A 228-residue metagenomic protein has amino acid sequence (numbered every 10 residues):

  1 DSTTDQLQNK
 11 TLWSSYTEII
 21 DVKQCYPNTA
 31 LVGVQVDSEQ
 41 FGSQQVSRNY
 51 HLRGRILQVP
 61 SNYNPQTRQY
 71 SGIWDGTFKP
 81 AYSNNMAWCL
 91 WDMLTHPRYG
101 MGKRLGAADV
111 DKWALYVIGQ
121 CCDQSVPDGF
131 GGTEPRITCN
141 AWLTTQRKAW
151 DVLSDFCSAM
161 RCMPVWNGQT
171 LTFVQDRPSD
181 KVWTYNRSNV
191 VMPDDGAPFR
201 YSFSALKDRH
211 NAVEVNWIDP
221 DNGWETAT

Functional and structural regions predicted by a protein language model:
D1-M160, N167, I218, G223-E225: Polar, S/T/G-rich
T17, T184-N186, S202: Compositionally biased, intrinsically disordered low-complexity regions enriched in proline and serine
Q169-T172: Hydrophobic residues embedded in beta-strands of well-ordered beta-sheets
D176-P178, P220: Solvent-exposed coil/turn segments that connect beta secondary-structure elements in extracytoplasmic/periplasmic
P178-M192: Short, charged/polar, Gly/Pro-enriched secondary-structure boundary elements
S188-T228: Acidic, small/polar-enriched beta strand-loop surface segments
